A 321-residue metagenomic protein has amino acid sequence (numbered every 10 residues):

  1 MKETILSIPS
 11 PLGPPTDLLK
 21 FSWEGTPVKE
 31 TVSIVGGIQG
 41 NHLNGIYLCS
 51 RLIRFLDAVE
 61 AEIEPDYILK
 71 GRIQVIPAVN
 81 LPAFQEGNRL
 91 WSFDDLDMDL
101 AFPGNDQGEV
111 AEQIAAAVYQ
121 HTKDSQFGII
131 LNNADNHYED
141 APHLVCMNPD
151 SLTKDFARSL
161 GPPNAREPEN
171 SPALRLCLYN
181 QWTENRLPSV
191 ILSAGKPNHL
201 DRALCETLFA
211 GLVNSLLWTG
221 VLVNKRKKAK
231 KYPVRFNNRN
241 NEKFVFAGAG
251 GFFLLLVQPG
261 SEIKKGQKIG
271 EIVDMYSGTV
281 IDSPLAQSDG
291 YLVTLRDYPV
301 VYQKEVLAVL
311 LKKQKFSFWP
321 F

Functional and structural regions predicted by a protein language model:
M1-F321: Structured catalytic-domain cores with a bias toward divalent-metal coordination
